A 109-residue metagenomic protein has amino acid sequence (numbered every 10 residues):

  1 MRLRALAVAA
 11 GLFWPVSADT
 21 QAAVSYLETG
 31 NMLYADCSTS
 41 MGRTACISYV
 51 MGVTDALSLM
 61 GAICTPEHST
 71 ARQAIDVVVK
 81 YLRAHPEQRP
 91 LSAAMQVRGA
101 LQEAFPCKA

Functional and structural regions predicted by a protein language model:
M1-A7: Bacterial N-terminal signal peptides that target proteins for export
A7-P15: Bacterial N-terminal signal peptides
V16-A22: Sec/Tat signal peptide C-region and signal peptidase I cleavage site
S25-K80: Short N-proximal segments of mature Sec-exported proteins
A62-K108: Mid-chain, structured segments of secreted extracytoplasmic proteins
